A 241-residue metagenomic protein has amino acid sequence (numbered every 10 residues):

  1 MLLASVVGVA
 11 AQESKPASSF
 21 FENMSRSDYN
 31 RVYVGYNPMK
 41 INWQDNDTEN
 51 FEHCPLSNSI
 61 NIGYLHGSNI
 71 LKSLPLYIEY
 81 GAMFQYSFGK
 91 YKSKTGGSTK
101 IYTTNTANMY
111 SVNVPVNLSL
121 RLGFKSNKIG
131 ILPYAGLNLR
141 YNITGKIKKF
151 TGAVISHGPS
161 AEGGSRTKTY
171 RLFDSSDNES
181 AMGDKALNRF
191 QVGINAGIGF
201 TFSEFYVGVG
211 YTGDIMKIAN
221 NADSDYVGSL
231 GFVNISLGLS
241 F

Functional and structural regions predicted by a protein language model:
M1-E22, L237-F241: Bacterial Sec-dependent N-terminal signal peptides
A11-H66: Short glycine/proline- and aromatic-enriched beta-strand/turn motifs that initiate or cap beta-hairpins
R26-N30, C54-I60, L76, N108-V114 (+4 more regions): Residues that define the transmembrane beta-barrel architecture of outer-membrane proteins
Y36-N42, N58, I62-A153, H157 (+1 more regions): Gram-negative (and chloroplast) outer-membrane scaffold detector with strong preference for beta-barrel transmembrane
N42-C54, T99-T106, A181-D184, I218-D225: Extracellular loop and loop/strand-boundary signature of outer-membrane beta-barrel proteins
A153-S176: Surface-exposed loop/turn segments flanking beta-strands in extracellular/periplasmic regions
T169, D177-F241: Predominantly the C-terminal beta-signal and adjacent terminal strand-loop region of outer-membrane beta-barrel
